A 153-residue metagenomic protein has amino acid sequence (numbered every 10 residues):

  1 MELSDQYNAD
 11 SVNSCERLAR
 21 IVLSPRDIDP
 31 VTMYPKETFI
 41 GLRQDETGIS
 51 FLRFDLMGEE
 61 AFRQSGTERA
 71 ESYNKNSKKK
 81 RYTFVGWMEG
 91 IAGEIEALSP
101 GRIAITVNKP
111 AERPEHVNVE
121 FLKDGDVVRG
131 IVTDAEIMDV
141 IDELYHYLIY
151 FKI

Functional and structural regions predicted by a protein language model:
M1-G48: ADP-ribose/NAD+-binding catalytic cleft of ART/PARP-like enzymes
M1-N8, G48-G58, G130-V140: Generic detector of solvent-exposed, compositionally biased contiguous segments
E2-D10, S24-R26, E71-Y73, I105 (+2 more regions): Intrinsic disorder/low-complexity signature
Y7-D10, C15, V31, N76 (+5 more regions): Intrinsic disorder/low-complexity detector
S11, R43, S77, G125 (+1 more regions): Generic alpha-helical secondary structure signal
S24, T67-E71, K75-K78, H146-I153: Generic surface-pattern signal
F39-E115: ADP-ribosyltransferase catalytic core
E96-I153: Active-site or metal-binding loop neighborhoods of secreted/extracellular toxin and effector enzymes
